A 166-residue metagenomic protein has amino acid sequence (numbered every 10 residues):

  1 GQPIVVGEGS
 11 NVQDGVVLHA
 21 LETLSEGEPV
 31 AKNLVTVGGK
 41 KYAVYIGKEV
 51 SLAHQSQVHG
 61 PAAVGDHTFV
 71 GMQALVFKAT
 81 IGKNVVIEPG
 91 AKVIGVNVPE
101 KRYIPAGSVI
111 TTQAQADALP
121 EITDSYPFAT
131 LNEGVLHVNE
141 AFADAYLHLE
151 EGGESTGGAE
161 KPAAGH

Functional and structural regions predicted by a protein language model:
Q2-P3, E8, Q13-K48, H54-S56 (+1 more regions): Glycine-rich hexapeptide-repeat left-handed beta-helix
